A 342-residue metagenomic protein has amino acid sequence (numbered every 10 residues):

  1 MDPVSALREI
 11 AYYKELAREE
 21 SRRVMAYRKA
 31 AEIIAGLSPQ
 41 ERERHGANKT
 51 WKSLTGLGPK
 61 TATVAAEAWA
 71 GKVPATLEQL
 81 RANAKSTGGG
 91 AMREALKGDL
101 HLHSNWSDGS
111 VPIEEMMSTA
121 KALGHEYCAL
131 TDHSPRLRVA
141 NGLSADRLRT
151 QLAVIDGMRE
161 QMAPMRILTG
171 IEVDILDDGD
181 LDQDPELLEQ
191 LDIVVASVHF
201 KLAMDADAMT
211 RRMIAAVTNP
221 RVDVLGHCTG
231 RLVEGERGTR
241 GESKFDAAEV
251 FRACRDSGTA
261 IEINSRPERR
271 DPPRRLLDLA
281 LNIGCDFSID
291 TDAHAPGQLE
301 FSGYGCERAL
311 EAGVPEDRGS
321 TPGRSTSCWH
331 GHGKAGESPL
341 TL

Functional and structural regions predicted by a protein language model:
M1-A91: Long, highly charged, low-complexity intrinsically disordered interaction regions that mediate electrostatic DNA/RNA
L7-E9, L130-P135, G284-F287: Short acidic (Asp/Glu) and glycine-rich catalytic loops that position anionic groups and cofactors
P39, W51-K52, T63-A65, P74 (+5 more regions): Charged catalytic cores and adjacent phosphate/nucleic-acid-binding surfaces used for phosphate/nucleic-acid chemistry
L100-N105, H125-H133: Ser/Thr-glycine-rich phosphate-binding loops at phosphate-binding pockets of nucleotides, nucleotide cofactors
C128-D132, I167-G170, G226-H227: Short beta-strand segments at enzyme active-site cores
E172-D174: Active-site beta-strand->loop->alpha-helix modules in alpha/beta enzyme cores, enriched in Gly/His/Asp(Glu)
